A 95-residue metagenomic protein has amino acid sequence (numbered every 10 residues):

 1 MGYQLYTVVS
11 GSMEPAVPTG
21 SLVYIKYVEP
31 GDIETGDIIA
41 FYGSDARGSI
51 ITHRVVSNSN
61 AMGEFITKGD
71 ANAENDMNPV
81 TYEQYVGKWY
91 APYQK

Functional and structural regions predicted by a protein language model:
M1-E29, Q94-K95: Protein maturation boundaries and topogenic segments
V8, D37-I38, I51-N58: Short beta-strand-centered aromatic/proline hotspots
G20-L22, E34-D37: Structural motif
I38-S44, T67: Short beta-strand segments that buttress and anchor functional surface loops
D45-H53, P79-T81: Short coil-to-beta-strand transition motifs
V56-K95: Extended, hydrophilic extramembrane loops/domains of integral membrane proteins
